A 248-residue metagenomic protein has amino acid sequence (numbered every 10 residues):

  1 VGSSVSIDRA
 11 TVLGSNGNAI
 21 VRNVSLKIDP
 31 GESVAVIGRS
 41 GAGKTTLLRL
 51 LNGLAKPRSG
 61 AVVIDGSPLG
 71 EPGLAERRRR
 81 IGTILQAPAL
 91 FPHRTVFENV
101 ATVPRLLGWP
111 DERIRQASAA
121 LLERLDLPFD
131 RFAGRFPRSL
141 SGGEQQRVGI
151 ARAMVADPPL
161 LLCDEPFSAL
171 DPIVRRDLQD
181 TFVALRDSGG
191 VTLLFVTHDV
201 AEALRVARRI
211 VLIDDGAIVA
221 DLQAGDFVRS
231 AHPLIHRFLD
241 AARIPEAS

Functional and structural regions predicted by a protein language model:
N52: Helix-to-loop junction immediately C-terminal to a conserved catalytic motif
P68-G82, L106, D111, F227-S230: ABC ATPase NBD coupling module
F136-L140, E144: Conserved ABC ATPase signature
D157: Conserved catalytic motifs of ABC-family nucleotide-binding domains
L161-D164: Catalytic Walker B motif of ABC-type/P-loop ATPase nucleotide-binding domains
R176-G189: Helical segment within the ABC ATPase nucleotide-binding domain
